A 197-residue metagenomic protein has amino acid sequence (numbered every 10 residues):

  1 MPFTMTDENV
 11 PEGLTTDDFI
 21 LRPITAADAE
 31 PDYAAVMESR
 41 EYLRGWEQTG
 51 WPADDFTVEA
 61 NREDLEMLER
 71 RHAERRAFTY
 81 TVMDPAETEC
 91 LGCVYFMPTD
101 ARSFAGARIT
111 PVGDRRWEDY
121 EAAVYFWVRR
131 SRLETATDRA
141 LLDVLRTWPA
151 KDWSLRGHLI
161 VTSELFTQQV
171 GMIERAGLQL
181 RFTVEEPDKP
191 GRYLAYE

Functional and structural regions predicted by a protein language model:
M1-S131, W148-E197: GNAT-family acyltransferases
R132-L145: Conserved acetyl-CoA pyrophosphate-binding loop and the N-cap/start of the following alpha-helix in GNAT-like
